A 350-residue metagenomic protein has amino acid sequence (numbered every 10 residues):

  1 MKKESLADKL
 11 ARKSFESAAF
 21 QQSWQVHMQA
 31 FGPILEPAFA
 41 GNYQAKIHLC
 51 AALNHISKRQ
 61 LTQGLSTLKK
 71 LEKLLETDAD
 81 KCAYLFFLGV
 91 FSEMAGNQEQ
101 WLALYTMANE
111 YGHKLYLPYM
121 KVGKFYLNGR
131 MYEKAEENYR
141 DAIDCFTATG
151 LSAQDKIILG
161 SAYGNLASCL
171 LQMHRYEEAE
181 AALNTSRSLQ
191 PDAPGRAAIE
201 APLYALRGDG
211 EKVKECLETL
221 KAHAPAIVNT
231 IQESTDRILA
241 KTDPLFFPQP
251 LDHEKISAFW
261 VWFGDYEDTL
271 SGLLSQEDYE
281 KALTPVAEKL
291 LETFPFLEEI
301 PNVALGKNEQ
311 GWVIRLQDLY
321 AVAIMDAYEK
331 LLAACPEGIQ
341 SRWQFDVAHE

Functional and structural regions predicted by a protein language model:
K2-E4, T219-Q249: Terminal, low-structured helical/coil segments at or just beyond the last alpha-helical repeat
P33-N42, K70-K81, A108-E110, D144-K156: Flexible helix-coil transition and linker loops at the boundaries of alpha-helical arrays
K46, D80-A83, L117, Q154 (+2 more regions): Start-of-helix register in tetratricopeptide repeats
